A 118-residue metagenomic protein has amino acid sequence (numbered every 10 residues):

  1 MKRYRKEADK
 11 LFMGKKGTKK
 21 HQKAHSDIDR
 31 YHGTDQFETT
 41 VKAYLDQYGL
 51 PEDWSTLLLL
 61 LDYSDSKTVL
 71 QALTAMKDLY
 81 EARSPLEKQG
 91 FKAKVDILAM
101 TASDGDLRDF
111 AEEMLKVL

Functional and structural regions predicted by a protein language model:
M1-T68, D109-L118: Charge-centric, low-complexity intrinsically disordered segments used as regulatory activation/interaction regions
L58-L118: Extended alpha-helical scaffolding segments
